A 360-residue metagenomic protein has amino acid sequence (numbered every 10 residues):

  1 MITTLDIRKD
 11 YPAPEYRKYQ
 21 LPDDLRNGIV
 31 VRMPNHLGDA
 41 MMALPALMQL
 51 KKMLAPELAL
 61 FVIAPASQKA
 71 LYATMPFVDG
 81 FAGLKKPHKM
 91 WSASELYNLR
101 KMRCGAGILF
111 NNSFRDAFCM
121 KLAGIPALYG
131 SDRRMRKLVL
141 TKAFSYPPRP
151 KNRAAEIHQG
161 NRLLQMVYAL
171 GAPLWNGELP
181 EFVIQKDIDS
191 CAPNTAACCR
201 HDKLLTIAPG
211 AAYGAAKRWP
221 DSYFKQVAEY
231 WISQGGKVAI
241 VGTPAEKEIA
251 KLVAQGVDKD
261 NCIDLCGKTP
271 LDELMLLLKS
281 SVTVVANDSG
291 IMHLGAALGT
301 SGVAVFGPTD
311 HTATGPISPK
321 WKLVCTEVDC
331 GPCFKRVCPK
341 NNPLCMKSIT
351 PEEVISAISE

Functional and structural regions predicted by a protein language model:
M1-E360: Catalytic machinery of carbohydrate-active enzymes, primarily nucleotide-sugar-dependent glycosyltransferases
